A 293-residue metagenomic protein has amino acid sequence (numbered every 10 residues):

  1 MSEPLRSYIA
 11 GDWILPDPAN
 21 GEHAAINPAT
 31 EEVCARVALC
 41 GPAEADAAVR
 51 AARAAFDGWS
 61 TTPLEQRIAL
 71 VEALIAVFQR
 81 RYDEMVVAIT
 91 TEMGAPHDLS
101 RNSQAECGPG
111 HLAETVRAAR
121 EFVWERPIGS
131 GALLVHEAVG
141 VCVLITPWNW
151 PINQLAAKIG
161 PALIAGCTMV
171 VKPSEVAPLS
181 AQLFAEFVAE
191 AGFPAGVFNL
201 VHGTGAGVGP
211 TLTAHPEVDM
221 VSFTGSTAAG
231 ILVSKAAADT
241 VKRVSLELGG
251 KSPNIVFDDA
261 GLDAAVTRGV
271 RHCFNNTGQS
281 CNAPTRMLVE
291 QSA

Functional and structural regions predicted by a protein language model:
M1-G131: N-terminal Rossmann-like NAD(P)+-binding subdomain of aldehyde/semialdehyde dehydrogenases
E31, R67, I89, L112 (+5 more regions): Residue-level signal for inorganic ion chemistry
A118, I145, T204, T224 (+1 more regions): Conserved residues at the C-terminal ends of beta-strands
W124-G196, D219: Conserved small-residue-rich beta-alpha loop and adjacent elements that most often cradle the phosphate/pyrophosphate
G131-A132, L200-D219: A structured beta-alpha segment of the ubiquitous adenosine-cofactor-binding alpha/beta core
I159-G160, G209, G230, V266: Generic hydrophobic/aromatic pocket-lining and core-packing "Φ" positions
C167, K172-S174, H202, T224 (+1 more regions): Short beta->alpha connector loops at strand-helix junctions that form conserved, small/polar/Pro-enriched
A228-A293: ALDH superfamily catalytic-core signature
